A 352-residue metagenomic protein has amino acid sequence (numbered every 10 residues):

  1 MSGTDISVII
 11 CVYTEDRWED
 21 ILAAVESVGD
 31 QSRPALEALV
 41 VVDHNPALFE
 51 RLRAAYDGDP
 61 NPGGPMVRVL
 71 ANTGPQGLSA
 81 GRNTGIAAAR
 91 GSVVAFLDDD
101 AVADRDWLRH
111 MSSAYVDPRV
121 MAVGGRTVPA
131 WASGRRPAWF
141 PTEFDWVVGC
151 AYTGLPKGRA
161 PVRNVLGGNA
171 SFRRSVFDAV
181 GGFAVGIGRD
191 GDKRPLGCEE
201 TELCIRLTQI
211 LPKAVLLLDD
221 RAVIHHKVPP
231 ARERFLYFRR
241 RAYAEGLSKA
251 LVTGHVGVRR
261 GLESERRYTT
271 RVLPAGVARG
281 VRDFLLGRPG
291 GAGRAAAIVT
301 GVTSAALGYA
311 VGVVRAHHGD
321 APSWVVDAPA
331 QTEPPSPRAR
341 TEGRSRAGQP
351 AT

Functional and structural regions predicted by a protein language model:
M1-S27: N-proximal low-complexity "stem/linker" segments adjacent to membrane-targeting elements
V25-A71: Acidic donor-binding segment of Leloir-type glycosyltransferases
N72-A89: Glycine-rich, basic loop-to-helix element that forms the pyrophosphate-binding segment of sugar-nucleotide handling
V94: Short aromatic/hydrophobic "clamp" motif used to bind/position activated sugar donors
D106-W139: Conserved donor NDP-sugar-binding/catalytic core segment of glycosyltransferases
G125, P141-V162: Short, flexible, basic/aromatic active-site loop/helix in glycosyltransferases
G167-F172, V176-V180, I187-A222: A short, conserved alpha-helix in the catalytic core of glycosyltransferases
R240-A244, V258-T352: Non-catalytic, C-terminal membrane-associated alpha-helical segments of glycosyltransferases
